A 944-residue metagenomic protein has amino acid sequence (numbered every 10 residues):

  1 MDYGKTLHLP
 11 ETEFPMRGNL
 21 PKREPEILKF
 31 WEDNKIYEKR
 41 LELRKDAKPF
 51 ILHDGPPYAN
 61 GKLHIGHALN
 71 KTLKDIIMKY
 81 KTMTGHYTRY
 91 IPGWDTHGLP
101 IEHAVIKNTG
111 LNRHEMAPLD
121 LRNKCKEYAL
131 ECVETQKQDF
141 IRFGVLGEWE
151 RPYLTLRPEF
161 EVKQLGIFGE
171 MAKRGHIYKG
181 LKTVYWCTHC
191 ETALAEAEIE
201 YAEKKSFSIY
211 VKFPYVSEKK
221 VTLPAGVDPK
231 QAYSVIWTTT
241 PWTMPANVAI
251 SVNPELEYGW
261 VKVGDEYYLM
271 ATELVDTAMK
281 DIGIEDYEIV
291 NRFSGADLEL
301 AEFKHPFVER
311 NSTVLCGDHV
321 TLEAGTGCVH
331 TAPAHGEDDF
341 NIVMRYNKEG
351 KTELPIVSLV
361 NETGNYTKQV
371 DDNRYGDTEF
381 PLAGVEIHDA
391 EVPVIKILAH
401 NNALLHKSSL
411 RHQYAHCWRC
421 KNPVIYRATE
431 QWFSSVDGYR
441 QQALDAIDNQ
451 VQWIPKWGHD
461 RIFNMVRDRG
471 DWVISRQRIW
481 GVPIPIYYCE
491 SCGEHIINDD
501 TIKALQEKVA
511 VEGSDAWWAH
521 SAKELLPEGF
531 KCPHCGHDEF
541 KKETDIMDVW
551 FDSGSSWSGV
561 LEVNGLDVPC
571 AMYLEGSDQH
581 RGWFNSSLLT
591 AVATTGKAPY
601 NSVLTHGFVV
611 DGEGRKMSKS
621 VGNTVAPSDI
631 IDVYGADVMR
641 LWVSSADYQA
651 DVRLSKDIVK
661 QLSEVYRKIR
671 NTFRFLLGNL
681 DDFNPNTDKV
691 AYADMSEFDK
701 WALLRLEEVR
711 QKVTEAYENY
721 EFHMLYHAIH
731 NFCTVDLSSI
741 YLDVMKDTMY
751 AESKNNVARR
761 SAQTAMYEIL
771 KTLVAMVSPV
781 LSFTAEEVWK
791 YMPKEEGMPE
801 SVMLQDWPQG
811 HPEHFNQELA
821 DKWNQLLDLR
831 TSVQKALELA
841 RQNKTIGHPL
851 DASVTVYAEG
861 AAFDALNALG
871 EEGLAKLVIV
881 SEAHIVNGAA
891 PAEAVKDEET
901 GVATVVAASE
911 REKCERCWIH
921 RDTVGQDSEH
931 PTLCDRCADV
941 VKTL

Functional and structural regions predicted by a protein language model:
D2-L20, E26, F30-N34, I106-P245 (+14 more regions): Residue patterns forming the tRNA-binding/recognition surfaces of aminoacyl-tRNA synthetases and related DALR
E42-A104, I236-M244, V314-I342, L359 (+1 more regions): N-terminal catalytic cores of NTP/NDP-binding nucleotidyl/phosphoryl-transfer enzymes
D95, V184, T188, A195-A202 (+7 more regions): Acidic, turn-prone loop/beta-hairpin segments
V184, Y414, I486, G529 (+2 more regions): Residues immediately within or flanking Cys/His clusters that coordinate Zn2+ in small zinc-binding modules
C187, C417, C489, C532-C535 (+2 more regions): Short cysteine-rich clusters marking metal-coordination/redox-active sites
E191, G493, G536, W918-R921 (+1 more regions): Cys/His-coordinated zinc-binding microdomains
S217, Y346-T352, I356-E362, R478-W480 (+1 more regions): Alpha-helical recognition segments enriched in aromatics with Gly/Pro capping that present substrate-recognition
P245, A249, L256-C328, E337 (+1 more regions): Protease-associated
